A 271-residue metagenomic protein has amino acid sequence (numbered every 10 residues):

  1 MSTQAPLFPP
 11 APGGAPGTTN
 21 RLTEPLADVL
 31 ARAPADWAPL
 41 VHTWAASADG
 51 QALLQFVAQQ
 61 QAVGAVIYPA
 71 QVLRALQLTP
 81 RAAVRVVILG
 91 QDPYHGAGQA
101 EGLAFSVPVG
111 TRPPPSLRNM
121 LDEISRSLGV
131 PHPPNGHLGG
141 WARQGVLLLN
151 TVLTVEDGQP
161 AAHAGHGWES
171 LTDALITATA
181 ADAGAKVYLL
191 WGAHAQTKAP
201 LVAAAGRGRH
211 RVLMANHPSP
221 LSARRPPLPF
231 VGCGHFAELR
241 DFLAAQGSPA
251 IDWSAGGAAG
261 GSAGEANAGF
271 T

Functional and structural regions predicted by a protein language model:
M1-T3, S262-A263: Bacterial/eukaryotic Sec-type N-terminal signal peptides
T3-T19, E123-P131: Boundary/activation segment at the start of structured domains
Q4-A5, T19, T23, A27 (+2 more regions): Generic N-terminal initiation segments characterized by hydrophobic and/or small/turn-forming residues
P12-G17, G257-G269: Intrinsically disordered, low-complexity terminal tails and inter-domain linkers enriched for S/T/G/P/D/E
P12-V41: Arg/Lys-rich, positively charged N-terminal/basic patches that mediate binding to nucleic acids
R32-G206, R211-N216, P220-F242, P249-I251: A polyanion-binding, active-site-adjacent surface
A223, E238, G257, A268-T271: Extended, histidine- and acidic-residue-enriched regions that form the cofactor-binding/catalytic faces
